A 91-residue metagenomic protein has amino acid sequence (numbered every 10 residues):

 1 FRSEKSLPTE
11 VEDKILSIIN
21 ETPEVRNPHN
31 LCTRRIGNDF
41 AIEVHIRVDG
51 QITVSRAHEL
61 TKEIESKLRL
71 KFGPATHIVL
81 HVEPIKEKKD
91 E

Functional and structural regions predicted by a protein language model:
F1-E91: Alpha-helical transmembrane segments and adjacent TM-loop junctions that form the membrane-embedded core of multi-pass
